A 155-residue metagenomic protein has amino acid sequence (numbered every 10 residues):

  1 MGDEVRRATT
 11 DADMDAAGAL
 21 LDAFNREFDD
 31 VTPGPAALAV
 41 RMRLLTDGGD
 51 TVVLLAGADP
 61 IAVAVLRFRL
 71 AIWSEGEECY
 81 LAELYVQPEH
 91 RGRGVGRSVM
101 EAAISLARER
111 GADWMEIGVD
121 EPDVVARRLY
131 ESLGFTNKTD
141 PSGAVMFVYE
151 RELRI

Functional and structural regions predicted by a protein language model:
D3, R7-G76, A82, Q87 (+3 more regions): Acetyl-CoA-dependent GNAT
V63, R93, R97, Y149-I155: Accessory recognition modules or surfaces
E75, R93, V124: Loop/helix-junction capping segments adjacent to catalytic residues or to phosphate/diphosphate-binding pockets
E83-Y85, E89-H90, G94, G111 (+2 more regions): Conserved functional loop/turn residues at catalytic and ligand-binding sites
V86, G92-S105, R128-S132: Conserved acetyl-CoA-binding loop-helix of GNAT-fold acetyltransferases
R97, E121-R151: Conserved active-site alpha-helix within GNAT-family acetyltransferase domains
A107-V119: Conserved GNAT acetyl-CoA-binding A-motif
